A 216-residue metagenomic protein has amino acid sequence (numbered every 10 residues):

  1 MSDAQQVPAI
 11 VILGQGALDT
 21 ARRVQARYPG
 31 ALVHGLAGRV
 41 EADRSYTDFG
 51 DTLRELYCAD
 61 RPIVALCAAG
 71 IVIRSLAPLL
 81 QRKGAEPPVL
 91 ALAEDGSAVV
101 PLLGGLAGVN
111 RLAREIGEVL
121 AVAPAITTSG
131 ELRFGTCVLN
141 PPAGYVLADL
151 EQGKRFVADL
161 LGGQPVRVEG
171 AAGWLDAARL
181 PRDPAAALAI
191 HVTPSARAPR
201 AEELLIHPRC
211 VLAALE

Functional and structural regions predicted by a protein language model:
M1-I63, A68, S75-P88, L92-E216: SAM-dependent methyltransferases
